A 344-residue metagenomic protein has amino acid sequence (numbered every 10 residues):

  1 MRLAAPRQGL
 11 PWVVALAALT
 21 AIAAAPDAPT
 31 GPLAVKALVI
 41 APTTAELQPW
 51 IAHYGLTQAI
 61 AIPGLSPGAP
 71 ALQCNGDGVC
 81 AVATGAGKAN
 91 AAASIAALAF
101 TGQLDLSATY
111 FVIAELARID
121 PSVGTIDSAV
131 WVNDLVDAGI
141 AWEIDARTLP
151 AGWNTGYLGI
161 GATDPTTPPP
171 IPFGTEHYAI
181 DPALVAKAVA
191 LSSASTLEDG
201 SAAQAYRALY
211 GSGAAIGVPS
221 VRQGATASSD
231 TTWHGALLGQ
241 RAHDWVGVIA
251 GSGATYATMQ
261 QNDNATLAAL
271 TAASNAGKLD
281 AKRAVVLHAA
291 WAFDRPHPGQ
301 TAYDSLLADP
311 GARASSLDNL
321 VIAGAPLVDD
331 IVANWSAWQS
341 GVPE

Functional and structural regions predicted by a protein language model:
M1-V13: Bacterial N-terminal signal peptides that target proteins for export
P11-A21: Bacterial N-terminal signal peptides
L19-P32: Bacterial Sec-dependent signal peptides at the C-terminal "C-region" and cleavage site
P29-E344: Accessory terminal and edge-of-domain segments that mediate assembly/interaction and cofactor placement around
